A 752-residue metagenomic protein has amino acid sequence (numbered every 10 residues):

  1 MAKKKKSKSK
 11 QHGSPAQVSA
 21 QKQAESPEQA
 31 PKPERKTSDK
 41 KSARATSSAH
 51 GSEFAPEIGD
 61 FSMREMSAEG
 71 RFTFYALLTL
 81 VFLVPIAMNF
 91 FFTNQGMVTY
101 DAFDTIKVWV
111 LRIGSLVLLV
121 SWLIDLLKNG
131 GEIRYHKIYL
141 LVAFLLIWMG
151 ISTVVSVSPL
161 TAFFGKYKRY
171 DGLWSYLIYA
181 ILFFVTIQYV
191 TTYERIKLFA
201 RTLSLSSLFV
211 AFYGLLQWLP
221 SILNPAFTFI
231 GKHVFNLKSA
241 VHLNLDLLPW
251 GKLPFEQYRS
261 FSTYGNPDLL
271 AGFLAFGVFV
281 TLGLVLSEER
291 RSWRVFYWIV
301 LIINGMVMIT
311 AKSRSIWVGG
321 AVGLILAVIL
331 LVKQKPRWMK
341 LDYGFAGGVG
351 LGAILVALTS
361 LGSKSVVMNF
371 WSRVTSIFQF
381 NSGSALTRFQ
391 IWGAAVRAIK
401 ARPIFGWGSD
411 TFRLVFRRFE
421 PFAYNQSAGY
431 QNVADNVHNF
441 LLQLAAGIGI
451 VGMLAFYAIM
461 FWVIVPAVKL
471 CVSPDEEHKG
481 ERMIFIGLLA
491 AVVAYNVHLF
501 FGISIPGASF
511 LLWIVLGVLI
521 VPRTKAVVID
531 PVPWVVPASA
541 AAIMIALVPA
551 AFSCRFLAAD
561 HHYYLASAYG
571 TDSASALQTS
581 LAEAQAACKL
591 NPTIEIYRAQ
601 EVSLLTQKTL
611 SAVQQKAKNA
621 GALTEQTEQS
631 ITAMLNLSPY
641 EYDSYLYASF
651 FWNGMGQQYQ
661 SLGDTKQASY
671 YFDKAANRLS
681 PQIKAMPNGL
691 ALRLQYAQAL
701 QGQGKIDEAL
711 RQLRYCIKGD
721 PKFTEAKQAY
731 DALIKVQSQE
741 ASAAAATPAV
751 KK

Functional and structural regions predicted by a protein language model:
A2-K3, K8-R35, R44-T46, H50-F90 (+9 more regions): Alpha-helical transmembrane segments of multi-pass inner-membrane proteins
A2-K6, Y564-K752: C-terminal luminal/periplasmic domains and tails of membrane-associated envelope-modifying transferases
M88-I106, L126-E132, E289: Short, hydrophobic transmembrane alpha-helix segments
D101-A102, F163-L173: Non-cytosolic membrane-interface motifs at loop->transmembrane helix junctions
S221-T263, M368-F389, G393-A401, S409-A446 (+1 more regions): Interfacial juxtamembrane loops and adjacent helix segments that form the catalytic/substrate-binding surfaces
S360-N369, W534-S575, I596-Q600: Hydrophobic alpha-helical transmembrane segments in integral membrane proteins
P522-V536: Flexible interhelical linker loops that connect adjacent transmembrane helices in multi-pass membrane transporters
